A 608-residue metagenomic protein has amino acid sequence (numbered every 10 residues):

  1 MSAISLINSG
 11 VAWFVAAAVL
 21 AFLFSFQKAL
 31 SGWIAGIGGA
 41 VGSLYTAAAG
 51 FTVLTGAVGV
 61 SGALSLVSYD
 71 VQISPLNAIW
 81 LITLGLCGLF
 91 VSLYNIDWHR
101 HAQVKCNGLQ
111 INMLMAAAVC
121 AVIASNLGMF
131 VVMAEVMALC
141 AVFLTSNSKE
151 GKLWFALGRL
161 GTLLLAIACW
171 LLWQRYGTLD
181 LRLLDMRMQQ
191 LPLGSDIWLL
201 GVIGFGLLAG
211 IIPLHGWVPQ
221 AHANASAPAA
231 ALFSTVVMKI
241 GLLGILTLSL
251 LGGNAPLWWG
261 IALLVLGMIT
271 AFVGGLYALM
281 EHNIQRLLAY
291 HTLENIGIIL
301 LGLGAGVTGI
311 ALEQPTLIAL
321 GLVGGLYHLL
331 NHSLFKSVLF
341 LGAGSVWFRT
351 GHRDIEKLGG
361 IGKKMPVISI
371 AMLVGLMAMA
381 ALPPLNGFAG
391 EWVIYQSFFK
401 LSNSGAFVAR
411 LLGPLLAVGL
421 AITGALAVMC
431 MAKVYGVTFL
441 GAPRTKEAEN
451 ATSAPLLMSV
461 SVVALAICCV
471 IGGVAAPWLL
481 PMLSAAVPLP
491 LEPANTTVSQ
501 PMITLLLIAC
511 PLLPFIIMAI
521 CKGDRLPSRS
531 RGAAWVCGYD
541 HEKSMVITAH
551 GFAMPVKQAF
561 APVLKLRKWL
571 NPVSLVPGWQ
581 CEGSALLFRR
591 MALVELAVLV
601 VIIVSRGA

Functional and structural regions predicted by a protein language model:
M1-S9, A16-L109, G177-Q189, A485 (+2 more regions): Transmembrane helix-loop-helix hairpins at membrane boundaries of multipass inner-membrane proteins
A18-F22, G275, V434, L513-G523 (+1 more regions): Alpha-helical transmembrane segments
K28-G39, K152-R159, Q285, A289 (+3 more regions): Alpha-helical transmembrane segments and their helix-start/interface "positive-inside/aromatic belt" motifs in integral
I37-G50, G161-C169, M372-P384, S461-W478 (+2 more regions): Hydrophobic alpha-helical membrane-insertion segments
A57-L66, R182-M186, V393-V408, W478-V498: Membrane-interfacial helical/loop segments at transmembrane boundaries in membrane proteins
F90-R100, K105-F130, L139-N450: Hydrophobic transmembrane alpha-helices and their helix-loop junctions in integral membrane proteins
T452-L513: Hard-cation-handling environments
L479-L505, C521-A608: Aromatic-capped, Gly/Pro-kinked transmembrane alpha-helices
